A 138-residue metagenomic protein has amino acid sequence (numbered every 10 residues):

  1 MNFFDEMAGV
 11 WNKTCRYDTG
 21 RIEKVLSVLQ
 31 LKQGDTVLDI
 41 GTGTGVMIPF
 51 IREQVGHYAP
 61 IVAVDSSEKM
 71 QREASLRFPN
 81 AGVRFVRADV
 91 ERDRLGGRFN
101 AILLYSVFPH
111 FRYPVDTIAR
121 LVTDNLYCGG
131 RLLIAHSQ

Functional and structural regions predicted by a protein language model:
M1-K32, V46-F50: Conserved class I S-adenosyl-L-methionine
D35-G41: Conserved class I S-adenosyl-L-methionine
T44-R92: Class I SAM-dependent methyltransferase SAM/SAH-binding core
G56, F111-R112, L126-Y127: Helix-to-beta-strand junctions that scaffold the AdoMet/dcAdoMet cofactor pocket in Class I SAM-dependent enzymes
E91-I102: A short acidic, Gly/Pro-enriched loop at the edge of an enzyme's catalytic core that lines a small-molecule cofactor
A101-P114: A short SAM/SAH-binding and catalytic strip from SAM-dependent methyltransferases
D116-C128: A short glycine-rich, Lys/Arg-flanked "PGG" loop and its adjoining helix->strand segment in the class I
G129-H136: Conserved beta-strand signature within the Rossmann-like core of class I S-adenosyl-L-methionine
